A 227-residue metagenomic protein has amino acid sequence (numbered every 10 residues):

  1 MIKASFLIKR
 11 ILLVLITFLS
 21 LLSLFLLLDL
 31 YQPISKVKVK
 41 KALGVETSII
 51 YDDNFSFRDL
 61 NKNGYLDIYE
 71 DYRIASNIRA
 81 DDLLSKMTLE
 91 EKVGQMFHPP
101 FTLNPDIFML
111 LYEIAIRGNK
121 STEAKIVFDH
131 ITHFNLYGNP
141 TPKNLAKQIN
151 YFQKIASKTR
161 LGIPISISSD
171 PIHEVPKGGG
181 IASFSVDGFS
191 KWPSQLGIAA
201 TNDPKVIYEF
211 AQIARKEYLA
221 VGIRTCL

Functional and structural regions predicted by a protein language model:
M1-I11: Short, Lys/Arg-rich N-terminal segment immediately upstream of the first membrane anchor
I11-L27: Hydrophobic membrane-insertion alpha-helices, especially the h-region of bacterial N-terminal signal peptides
F25-L227: N-terminal beta-rich core of secreted/periplasmic extracellular enzymes
